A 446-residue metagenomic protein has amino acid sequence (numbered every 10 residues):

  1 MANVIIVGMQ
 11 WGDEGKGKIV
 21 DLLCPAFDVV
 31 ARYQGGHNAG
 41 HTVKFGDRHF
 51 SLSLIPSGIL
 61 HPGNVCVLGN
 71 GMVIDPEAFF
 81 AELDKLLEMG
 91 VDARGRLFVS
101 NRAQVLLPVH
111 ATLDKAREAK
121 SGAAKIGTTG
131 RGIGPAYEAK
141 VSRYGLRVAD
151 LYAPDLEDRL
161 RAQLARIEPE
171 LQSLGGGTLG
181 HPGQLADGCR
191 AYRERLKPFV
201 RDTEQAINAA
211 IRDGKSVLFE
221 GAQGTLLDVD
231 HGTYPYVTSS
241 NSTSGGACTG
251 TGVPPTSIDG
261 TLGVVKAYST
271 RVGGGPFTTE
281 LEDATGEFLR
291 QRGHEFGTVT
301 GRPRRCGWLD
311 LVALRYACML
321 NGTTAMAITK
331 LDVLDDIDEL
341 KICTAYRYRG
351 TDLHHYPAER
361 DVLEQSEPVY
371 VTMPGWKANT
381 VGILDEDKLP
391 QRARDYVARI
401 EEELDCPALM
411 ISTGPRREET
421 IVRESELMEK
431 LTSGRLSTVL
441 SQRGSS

Functional and structural regions predicted by a protein language model:
M1-G444: Non-transmembrane, aqueous-exposed alpha-helical and coiled segments at domain scale
